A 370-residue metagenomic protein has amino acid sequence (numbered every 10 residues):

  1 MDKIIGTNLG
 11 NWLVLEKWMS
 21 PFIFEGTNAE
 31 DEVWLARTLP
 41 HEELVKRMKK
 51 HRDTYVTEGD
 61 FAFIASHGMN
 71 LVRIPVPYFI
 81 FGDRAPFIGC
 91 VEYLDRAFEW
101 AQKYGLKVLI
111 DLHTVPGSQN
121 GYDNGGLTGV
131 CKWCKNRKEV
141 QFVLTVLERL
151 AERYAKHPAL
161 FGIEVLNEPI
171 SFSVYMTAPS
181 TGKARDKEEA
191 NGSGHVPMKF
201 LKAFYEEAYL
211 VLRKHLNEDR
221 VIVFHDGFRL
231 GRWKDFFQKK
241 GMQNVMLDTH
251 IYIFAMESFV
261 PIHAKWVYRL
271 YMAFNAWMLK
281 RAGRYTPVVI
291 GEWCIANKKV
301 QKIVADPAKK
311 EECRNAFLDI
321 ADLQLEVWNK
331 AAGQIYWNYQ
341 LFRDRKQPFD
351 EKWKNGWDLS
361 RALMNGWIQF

Functional and structural regions predicted by a protein language model:
M1-M69: N-terminal carbohydrate-binding accessory modules
K3-L9, V72-I74, V108-L112, F161-I163 (+4 more regions): Hydrophobic faces of well-ordered beta-strands that scaffold small-molecule active sites in alpha/beta enzyme cores
G10-W12, P77, H113-G117, L166-E168 (+4 more regions): Active-site beta-loop-alpha junctions enriched in small/polar residues
K17-E30, P86-V91, G117-K135, T177-R185 (+2 more regions): Aromatic- and acidic-residue-enriched segments that line the glycan-binding/catalytic groove of carbohydrate-active
V45-V72, G82, P86-T114, N124-V165 (+1 more regions): An active-site-proximal structural segment forming one wall of the substrate-binding cleft that immediately precedes
I80-D83, P116-G125, F172-Y175, N297-Q301: Short acidic/His/Gly/Ser-rich catalytic and metal-binding motifs that mark active-site loops of diverse hydrolases
A159-L160, E168-L325: Extracellular glycoside hydrolase catalytic/binding regions
A305-F370: Aromatic-rich peripheral "rim/lid" segments of glycoside hydrolase catalytic domains that contact and position glycan
